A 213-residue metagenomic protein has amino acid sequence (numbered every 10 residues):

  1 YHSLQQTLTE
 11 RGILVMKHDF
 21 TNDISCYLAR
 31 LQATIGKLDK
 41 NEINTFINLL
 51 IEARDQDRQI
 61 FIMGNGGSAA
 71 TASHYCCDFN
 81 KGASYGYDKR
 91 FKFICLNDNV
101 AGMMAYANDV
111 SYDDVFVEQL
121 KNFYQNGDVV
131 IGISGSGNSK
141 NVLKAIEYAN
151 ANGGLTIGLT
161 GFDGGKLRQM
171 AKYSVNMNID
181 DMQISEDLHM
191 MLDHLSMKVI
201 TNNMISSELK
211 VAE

Functional and structural regions predicted by a protein language model:
Y1-V15: Short, Lys/Arg-enriched N-terminal segments with co-localized hydrophobic residues within the first ~10-30 amino acids
V15-L38: Generic N-terminal amphipathic, Lys/Arg-enriched alpha-helix
T34, Q56-D57, M170: Structured helix-beta-strand junction loops
L38-Q56: A short, well-structured juxtamembrane/interface segment
R58-Q59, S68: Glycine-rich phosphate/diphosphate-binding loops and the adjacent beta-loop-alpha structural elements that coordinate
I60-F61, T156: Hydrophobic beta-strand scaffold residues
S68-L209: Glycine-rich phosphate-binding loops that contact phosphosugars or nucleotide phosphates
